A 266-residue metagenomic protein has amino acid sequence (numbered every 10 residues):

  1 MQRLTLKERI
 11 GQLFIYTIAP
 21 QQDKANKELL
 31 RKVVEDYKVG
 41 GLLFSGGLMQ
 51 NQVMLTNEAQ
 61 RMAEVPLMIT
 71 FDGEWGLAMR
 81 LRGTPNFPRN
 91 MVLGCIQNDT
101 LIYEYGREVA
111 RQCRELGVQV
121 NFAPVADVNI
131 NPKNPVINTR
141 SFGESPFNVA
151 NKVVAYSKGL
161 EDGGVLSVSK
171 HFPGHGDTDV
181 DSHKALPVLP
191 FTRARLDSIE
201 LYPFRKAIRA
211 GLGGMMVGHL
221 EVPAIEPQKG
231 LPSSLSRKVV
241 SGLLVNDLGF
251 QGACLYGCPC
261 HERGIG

Functional and structural regions predicted by a protein language model:
M1-N86: N-terminal hydrophobic targeting/anchoring segments and the immediately downstream early-domain regions of hydrolases
T5, L42, Q52-L67, L77-M79 (+1 more regions): Second-shell residues forming the walls of enzyme active-site clefts
Y16-Q21, G41-G47, N90-Y103, V136-F147 (+3 more regions): Second-shell loop/turn segments in exported
A19-Q22, F71-M79, Q119-N129, S169-H175: Short glycine-enriched loops at secondary-structure junctions
Q21-E35, L101-Q112, D197-F204: Short, acidic/polar
M49-P66, Q97-G117: Active-site-adjacent structural elements in enzyme catalytic domains
G83-V92, G264-G266: A short alpha/beta connector and helix-capping loop motif
